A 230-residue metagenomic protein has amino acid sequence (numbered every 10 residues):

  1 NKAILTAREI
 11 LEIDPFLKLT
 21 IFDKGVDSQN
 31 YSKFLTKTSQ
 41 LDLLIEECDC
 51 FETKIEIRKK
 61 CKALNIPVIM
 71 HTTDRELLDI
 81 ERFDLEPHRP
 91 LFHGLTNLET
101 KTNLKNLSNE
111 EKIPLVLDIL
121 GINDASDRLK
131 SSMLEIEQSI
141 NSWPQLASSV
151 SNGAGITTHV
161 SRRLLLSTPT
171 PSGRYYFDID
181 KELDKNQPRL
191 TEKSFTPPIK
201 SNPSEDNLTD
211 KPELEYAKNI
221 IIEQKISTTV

Functional and structural regions predicted by a protein language model:
N1, K37-S39, L85-P90: Short, hinge-like loop/turn segments at secondary-structure boundaries
N1-P15: Glycine-rich phosphate-binding loop and adjoining beta1-alpha1-beta2 segment of Rossmann-like nucleotide-binding folds
L19-I21: Hydrophobic/aromatic anchor residues within beta-strands of the central parallel beta-sheet of Rossmann-like
D23-V26: Conserved acidic residues
Q29-S39: Short amphipathic alpha-helix with an adjacent loop that forms part of the alpha/beta core around
L43-D84: ADP-ribose/adenylate-binding Rossmann-like module
D79-Y176: Adenosine-phosphate binding glycine-rich loop
R163-V230: Phosphate-binding loop/pocket of nucleotide- and phosphate-handling active sites
